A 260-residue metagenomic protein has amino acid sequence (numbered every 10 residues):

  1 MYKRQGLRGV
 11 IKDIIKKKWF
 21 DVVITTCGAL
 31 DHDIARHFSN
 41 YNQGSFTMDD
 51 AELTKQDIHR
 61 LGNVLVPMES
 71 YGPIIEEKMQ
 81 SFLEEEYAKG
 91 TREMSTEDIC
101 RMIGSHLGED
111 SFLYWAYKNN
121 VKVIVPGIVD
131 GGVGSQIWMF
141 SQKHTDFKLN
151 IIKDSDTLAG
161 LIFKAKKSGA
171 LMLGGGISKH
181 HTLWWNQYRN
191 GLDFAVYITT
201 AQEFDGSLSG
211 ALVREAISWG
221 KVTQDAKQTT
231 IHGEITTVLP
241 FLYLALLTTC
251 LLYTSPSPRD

Functional and structural regions predicted by a protein language model:
M1-Q5, Y253-D260: Conserved small/polar residues in nucleotide/adenosyl-binding loops
K3-R8, T26-H32, V129-G131, G174-H181: Gly/Ser/Thr-rich loops at beta-strand to alpha-helix junctions that form or flank small-molecule/cofactor-binding
G6-G9, I34-N40, G134-M139, T182-W185 (+1 more regions): Short acidic, glycine/serine/threonine-rich loops at helix termini
I15-I74: A generic, well-ordered mixed alpha/beta core segment in the N-terminal half of proteins
E52-G132: Ligand-binding beta-strand-loop-alpha-helix segment within the catalytic cores of soluble metabolic enzymes
P126-G169: Active-site rim loops that border cofactor/substrate pockets in soluble metabolic enzymes
D154-L192, F204-L208: Internal helical hairpin/lid segments
L183-N186, G191-S255: C-terminal functional extensions of proteins
